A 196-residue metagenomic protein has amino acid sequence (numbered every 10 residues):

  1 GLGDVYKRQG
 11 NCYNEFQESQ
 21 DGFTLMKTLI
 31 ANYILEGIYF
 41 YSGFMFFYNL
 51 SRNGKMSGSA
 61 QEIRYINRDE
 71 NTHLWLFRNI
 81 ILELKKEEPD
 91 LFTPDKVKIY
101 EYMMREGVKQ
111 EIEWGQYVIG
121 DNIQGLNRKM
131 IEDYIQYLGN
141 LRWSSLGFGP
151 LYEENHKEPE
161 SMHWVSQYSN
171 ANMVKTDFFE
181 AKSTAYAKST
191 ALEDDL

Functional and structural regions predicted by a protein language model:
G1-Y6: Short, small-residue-biased leader/transition segments that mark boundaries at the very start of proteins
R8-E15: Long, charged, mostly alpha-helical binding arms that flank functional sites
G10, F40-F47, E111, G115: Extended amphipathic alpha-helical scaffold segments
F16-K27, M45-Y65, N79-I99, Y117-L126: Inter-helical turn/loop segments and adjacent helix faces that build the functional surface of alpha-helical bundle
L25-L50, T72-L76: Alpha-helical bundle segments that constitute or directly flank the non-heme di-iron/ferroxidase center
Y65-H73: C-terminal, well-structured subdomains that either form a transmembrane helix-short loop-helix hairpin in multi-pass
T72-E83, G115-Y117, F148-L151: Charged/polar, low-hydrophobicity segments characteristic of intrinsically disordered regions and flexible loops
P89-L196: Extended, helix-rich structural scaffolds rather than catalytic motifs
